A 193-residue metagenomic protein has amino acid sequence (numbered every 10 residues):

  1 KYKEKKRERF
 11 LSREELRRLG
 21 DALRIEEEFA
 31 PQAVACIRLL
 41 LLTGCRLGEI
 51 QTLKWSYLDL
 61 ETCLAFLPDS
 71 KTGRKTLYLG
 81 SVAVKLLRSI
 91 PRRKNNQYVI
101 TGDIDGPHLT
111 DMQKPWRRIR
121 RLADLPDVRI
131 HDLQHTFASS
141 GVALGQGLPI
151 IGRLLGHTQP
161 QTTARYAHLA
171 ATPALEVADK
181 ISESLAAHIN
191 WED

Functional and structural regions predicted by a protein language model:
K1-L47, Q51-T52, E61, K71-G73 (+4 more regions): Basic, Lys/Arg- and aromatic-enriched nucleic-acid-binding interface segment
Y2-E4, F10, F66-T72, V84 (+1 more regions): Catalytic-site neighborhood detector that most strongly recognizes the C-terminal catalytic loop/helix of tyrosine
F10-L16, T62, G80-P126: Active-site/catalytic core of tyrosine-dependent DNA strand-transfer enzymes
G20, P68, G80, T101 (+1 more regions): Residue-level detector of conserved, well-ordered beta-strand and adjacent loop positions that form binding/recognition
D21, S89-N95, T101-P107, Q161-A164 (+1 more regions): C-terminal secondary-structure termini that scaffold catalytic or DNA-interacting sites
A35-R38, L42-E49, Q134-T158, R165: C-terminal catalytic core of tyrosine-transesterase DNA break-rejoin enzymes
K75-L77: Short beta-strand segments
